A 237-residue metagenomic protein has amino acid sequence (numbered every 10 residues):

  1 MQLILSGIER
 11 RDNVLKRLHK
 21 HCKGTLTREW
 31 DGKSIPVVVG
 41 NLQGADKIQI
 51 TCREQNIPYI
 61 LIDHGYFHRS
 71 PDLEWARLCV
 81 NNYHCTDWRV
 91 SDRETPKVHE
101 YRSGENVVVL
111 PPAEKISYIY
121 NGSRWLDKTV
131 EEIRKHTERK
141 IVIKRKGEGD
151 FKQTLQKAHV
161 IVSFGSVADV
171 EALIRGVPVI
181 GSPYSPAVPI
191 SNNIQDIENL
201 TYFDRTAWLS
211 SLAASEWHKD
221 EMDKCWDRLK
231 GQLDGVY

Functional and structural regions predicted by a protein language model:
M1-V38, Q43-D46, K115, C225-Y237: N-terminal pre-catalytic "stem/leader" segment of glycosyltransferase-like enzymes
D12-N13, G44-K47, F67-P71, K115-I119 (+3 more regions): Short catalytic/ligand-binding loop motif for oxyanion handling, primarily in non-cytosolic enzymes, centered on
L26-D31, Q43-G44, R134-K135, R139-P189: Donor nucleotide-activated moiety binding/catalytic core segment of transferases that use nucleotide-activated donors
S34-V37, N106, H159-V160: Structural motif
V38-V39, P58-H68: Short beta-strand elements of ligand-binding domains
E54-P58, G176-P178: A short helix->loop->beta-strand "cap" motif at the edges of active sites that frequently abuts
P71-G104, Y120, H136, P189-Y237: Leloir-type glycosyltransferase catalytic cores
R102-E148: Conserved catalytic-core segment of nucleotide-activated headgroup transferases in glycan assembly
